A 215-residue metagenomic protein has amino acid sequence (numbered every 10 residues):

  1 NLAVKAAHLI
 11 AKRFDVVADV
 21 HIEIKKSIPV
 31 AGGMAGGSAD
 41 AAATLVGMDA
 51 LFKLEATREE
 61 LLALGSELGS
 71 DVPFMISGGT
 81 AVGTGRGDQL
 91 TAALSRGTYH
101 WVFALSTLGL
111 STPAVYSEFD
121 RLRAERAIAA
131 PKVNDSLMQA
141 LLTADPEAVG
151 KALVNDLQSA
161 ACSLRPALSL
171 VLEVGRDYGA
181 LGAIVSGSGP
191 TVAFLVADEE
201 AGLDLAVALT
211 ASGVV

Functional and structural regions predicted by a protein language model:
N1-V17, P29-A31, P131: N-terminal beta-alpha supersecondary unit
A3, G32-E60, F74-I76: DPxDG-like acidic metal-binding loop motif
A11-E23, G47-L68, E199-A211: Phosphate-handling active-site elements
V20-G33, G179-L181: Short pre-catalytic strand/loop immediately N-terminal to key active-site residues, enriched for Gly-Thr
K53-L94: Glycine/threonine-rich beta-strand-loop-alpha-helix active-site module that forms ligand/phosphate-binding
S77, V82-G182, E200-L203, V207: Conserved, helical-rich catalytic subdomain that frames metal- and/or nucleotide-binding sites in enzyme alpha/beta
P190-V192: Conserved glycine-rich beta-strand-loop-beta hairpin in the small C-terminal domain of fold type I
G213-V215: Conserved short beta-strand edge segments in small beta-sheet-based binding/regulatory domains
